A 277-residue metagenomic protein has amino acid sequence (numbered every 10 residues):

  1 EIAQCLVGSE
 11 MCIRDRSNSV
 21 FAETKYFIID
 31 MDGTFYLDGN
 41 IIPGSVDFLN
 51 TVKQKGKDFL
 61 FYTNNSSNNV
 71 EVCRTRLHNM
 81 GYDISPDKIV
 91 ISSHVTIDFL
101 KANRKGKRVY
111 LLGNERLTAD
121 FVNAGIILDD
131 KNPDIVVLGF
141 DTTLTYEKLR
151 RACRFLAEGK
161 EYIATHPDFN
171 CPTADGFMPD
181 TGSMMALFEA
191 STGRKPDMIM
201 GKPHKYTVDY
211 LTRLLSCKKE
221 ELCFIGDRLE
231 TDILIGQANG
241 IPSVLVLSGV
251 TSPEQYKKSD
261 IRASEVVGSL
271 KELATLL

Functional and structural regions predicted by a protein language model:
E1-I13: Single conserved hydrophobic/aromatic residue that forms the stacking wall/gate of nucleotide- or nucleobase-binding
R14-I29, L37-Q54, E71-D87, I97-L277: Asp-based, Mg2+/Mn2+-dependent phosphohydrolase catalytic module
N65: Conserved phosphate/oxyanion-binding catalytic-loop motifs
S92: Replace "coordinates the UDP/GDP/TDP-sugar" with "coordinates nucleotide-activated sugar donors
